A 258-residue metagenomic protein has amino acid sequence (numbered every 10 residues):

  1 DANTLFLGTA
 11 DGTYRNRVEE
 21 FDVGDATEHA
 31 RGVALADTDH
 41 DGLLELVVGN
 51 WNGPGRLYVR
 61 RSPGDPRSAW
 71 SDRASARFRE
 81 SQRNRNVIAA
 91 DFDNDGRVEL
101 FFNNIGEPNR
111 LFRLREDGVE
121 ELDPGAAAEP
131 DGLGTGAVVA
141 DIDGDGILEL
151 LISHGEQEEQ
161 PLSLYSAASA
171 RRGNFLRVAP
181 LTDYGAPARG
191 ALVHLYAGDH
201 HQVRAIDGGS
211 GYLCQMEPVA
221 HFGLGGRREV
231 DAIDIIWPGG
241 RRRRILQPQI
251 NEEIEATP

Functional and structural regions predicted by a protein language model:
D1, H29-R31, G53, R83 (+2 more regions): Beta-rich catalytic cores
D1-R17, G53-R73, E107-L122, E158-G173: Beta-propeller blade repeat segments, especially FG-GAP/WD-type strand-to-loop junctions in 6- to 7-bladed propeller
D1-T4, N16-V18, D25-L35: Solenoidal tandem-repeat scaffolds enriched in leucines and small polar residues
G8, G49, R60, A90 (+7 more regions): Generic beta-strand/beta-sheet core signal
E19-G24, S75-F78, G125-A128: Surface-exposed loop and turn segments in beta-propeller and other repeat-based domains that flank or scaffold
R31-H40, N84-N94, G134-G144, L224: Beta-propeller blade termini
H40-G49, N94-N103, D145-S153: Acidic/hydrophobic-patterned starts of short beta strands in beta-sheet-rich repeat architectures
S68-S71, E80, E107, V119-P258: Gly/Ser/Thr/Pro-enriched helix-cap/hinge segments flanking short amphipathic alpha-helices
